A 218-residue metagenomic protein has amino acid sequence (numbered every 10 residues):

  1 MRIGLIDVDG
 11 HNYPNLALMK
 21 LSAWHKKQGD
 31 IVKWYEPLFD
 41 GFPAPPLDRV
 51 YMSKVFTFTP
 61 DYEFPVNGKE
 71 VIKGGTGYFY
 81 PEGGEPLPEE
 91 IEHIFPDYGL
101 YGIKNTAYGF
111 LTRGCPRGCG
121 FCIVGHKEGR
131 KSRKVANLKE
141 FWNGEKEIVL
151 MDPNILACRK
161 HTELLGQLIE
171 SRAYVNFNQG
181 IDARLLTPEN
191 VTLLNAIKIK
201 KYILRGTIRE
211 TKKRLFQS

Functional and structural regions predicted by a protein language model:
M1, K73-T112, C122-E147: N-terminal [4Fe-4S]-dependent radical SAM core
M1-K73, F79-Y80: A short, structured N-terminal alpha-helical element that caps or precedes a catalytic domain
M1-R2, G29, P45-L47, G68 (+4 more regions): A general structural motif
L5, W34-E36, V71-G75, Y108-F110 (+2 more regions): A structural signal for short, well-ordered beta-strand segments and their strand-loop junctions that often border
L5-I6, G10, Y51-V55, V124-S218: Core AdoMet radical
L18-S22, D61-N67, G83-L87, E163-L168 (+2 more regions): Short, aromatic/basic amphipathic alpha-helical patches
H25-V32, N67-F79, E85-E90, I169-N176 (+1 more regions): Structural alpha-beta junctions
P116, G120: Cys/His/Pro-rich metal-binding microdomains
